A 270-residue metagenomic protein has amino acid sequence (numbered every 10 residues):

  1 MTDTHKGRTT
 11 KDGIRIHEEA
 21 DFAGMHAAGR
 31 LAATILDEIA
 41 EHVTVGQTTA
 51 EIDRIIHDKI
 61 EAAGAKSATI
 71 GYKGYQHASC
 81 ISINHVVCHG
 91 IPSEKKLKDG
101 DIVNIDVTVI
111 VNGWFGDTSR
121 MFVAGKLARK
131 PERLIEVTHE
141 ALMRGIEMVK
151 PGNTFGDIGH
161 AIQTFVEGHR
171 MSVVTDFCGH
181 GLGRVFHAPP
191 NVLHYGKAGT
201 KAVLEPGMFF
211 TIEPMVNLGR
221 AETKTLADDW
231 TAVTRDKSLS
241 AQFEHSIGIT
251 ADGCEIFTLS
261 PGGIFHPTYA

Functional and structural regions predicted by a protein language model:
M1-A270: Active-site neighborhoods and metal-handling regions in enzymes and metal-associated proteins
